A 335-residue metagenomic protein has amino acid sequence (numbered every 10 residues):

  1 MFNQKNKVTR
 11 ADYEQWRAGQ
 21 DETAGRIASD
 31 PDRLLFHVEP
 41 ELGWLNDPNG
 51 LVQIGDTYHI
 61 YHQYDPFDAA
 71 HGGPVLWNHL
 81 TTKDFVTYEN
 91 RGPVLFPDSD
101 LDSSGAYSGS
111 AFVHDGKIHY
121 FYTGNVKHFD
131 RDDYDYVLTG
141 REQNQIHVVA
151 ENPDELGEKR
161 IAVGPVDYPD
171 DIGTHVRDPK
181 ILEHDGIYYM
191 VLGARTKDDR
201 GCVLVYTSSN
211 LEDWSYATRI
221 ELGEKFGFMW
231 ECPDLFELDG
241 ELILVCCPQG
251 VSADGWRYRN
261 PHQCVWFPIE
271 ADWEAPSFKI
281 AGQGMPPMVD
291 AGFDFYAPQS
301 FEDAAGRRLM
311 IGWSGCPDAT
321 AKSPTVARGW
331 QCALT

Functional and structural regions predicted by a protein language model:
M1-D178, E183-F228, D239-A291, G312-T335: Beta-rich carbohydrate-recognition and catalytic domains
E231-P233, Y296: Repeated scaffold domains used in trafficking and secretory/extracellular systems, primarily beta-propellers
S300: Anionic-ligand-binding alpha/beta catalytic cores of soluble enzymes and soluble regulatory domains that recognize
D303-A304: Structural secondary-structure packing elements that flank or coincide with functional cores
R308-L309: Short, well-structured beta-strand segments enriched in hydrophobic/aromatic residues within extracellular or lumenal
